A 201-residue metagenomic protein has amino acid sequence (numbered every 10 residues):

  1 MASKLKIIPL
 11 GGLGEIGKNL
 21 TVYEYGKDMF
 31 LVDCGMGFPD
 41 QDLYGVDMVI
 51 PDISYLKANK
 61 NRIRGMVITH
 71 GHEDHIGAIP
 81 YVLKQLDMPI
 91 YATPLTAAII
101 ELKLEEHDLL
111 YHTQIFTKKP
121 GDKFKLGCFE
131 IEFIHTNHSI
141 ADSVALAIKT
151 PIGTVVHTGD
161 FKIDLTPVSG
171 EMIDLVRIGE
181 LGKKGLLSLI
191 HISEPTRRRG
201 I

Functional and structural regions predicted by a protein language model:
A2-V67, H72-S193, R197: His/Asp/Glu-rich metal-coordinating catalytic cores of metallo-dependent phosphodiesterases/hydrolases acting on
